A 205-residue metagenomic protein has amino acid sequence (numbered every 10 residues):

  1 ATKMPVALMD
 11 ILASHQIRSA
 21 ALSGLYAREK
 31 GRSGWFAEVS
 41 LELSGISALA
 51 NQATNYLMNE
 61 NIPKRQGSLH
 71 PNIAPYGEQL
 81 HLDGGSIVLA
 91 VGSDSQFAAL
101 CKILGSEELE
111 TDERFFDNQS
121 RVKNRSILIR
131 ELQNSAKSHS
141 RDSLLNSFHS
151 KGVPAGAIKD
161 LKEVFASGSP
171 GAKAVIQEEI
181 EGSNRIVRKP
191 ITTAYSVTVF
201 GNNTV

Functional and structural regions predicted by a protein language model:
A1-S86: Active-site-adjacent "lid/gating" segments in soluble enzymes
S47-V205: Acyl-CoA thioester-binding alpha/beta core of soluble enzymes
